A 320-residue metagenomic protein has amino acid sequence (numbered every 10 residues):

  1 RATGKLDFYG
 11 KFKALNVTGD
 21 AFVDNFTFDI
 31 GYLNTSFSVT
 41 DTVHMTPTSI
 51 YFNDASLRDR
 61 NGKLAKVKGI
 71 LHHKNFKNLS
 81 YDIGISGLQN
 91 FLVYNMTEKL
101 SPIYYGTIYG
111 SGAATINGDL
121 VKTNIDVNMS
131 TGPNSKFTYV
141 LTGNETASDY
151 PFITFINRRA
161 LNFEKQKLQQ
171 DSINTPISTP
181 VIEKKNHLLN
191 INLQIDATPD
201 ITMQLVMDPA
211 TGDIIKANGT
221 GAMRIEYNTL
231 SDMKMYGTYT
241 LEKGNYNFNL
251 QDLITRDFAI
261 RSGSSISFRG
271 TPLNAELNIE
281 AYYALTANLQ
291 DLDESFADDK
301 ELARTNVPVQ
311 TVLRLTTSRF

Functional and structural regions predicted by a protein language model:
A2-K5, N16-T18, F22-F320: Strand-loop-strand
